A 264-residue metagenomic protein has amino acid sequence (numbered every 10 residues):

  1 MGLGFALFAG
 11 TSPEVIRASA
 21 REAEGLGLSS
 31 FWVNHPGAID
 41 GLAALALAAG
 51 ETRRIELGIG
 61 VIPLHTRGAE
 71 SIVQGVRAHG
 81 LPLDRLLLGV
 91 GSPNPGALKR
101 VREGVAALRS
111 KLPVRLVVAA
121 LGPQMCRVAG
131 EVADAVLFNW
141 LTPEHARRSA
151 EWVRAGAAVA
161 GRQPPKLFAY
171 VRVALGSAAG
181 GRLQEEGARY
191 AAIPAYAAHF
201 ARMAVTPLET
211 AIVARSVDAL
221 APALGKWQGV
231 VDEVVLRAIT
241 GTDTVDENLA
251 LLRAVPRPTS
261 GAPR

Functional and structural regions predicted by a protein language model:
M1-R264: Active-site-adjacent structural elements that line small-molecule/cofactor binding pockets in enzymes
